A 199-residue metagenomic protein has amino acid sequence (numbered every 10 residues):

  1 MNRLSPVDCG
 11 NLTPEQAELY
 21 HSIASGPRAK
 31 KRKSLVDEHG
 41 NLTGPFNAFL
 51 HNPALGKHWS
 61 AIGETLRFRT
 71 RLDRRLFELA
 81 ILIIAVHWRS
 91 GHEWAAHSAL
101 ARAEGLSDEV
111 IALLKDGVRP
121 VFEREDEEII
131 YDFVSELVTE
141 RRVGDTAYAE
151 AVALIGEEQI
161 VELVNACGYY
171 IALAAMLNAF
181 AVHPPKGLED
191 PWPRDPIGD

Functional and structural regions predicted by a protein language model:
M1-L72, D195-D199: Mobile cap/lid helix-loop segments that border enzyme active or cofactor-binding sites and regulate substrate access
P45-F49, W59-L66, L79-I84, L114-K115 (+2 more regions): Short alpha-helical scaffolding segments that buttress acidic/His motifs in well-ordered protein cores
L55-K57, I84-E104, D108: Conserved alpha-helical segments that form or flank metal/cofactor-binding pockets of metalloenzymes
L72-A80: Alpha-helical scaffolds flanking conserved acidic
L72-D73, G105-E109, G144, G156: Helix N-cap / loop-to-helix initiation motif
S98-R124: Histidine/lysine/aspartate-rich catalytic loop segments that bind and position anionic ligands
R124-V164: Acidic/histidine-rich alpha-helical segments that form the ligand environment of transition-metal centers
E150-V152, G168, M176-D199: Acidic, carboxylate-rich catalytic segments that either coordinate divalent cations
